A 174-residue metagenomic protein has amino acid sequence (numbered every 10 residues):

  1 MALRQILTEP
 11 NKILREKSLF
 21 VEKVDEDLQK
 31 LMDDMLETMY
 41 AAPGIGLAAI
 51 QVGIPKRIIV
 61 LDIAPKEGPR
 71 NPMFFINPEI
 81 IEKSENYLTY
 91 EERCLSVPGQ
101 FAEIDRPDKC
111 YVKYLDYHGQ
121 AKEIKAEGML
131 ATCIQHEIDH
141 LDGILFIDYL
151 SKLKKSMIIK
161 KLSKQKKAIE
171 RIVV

Functional and structural regions predicted by a protein language model:
M1-V174: Positively charged
